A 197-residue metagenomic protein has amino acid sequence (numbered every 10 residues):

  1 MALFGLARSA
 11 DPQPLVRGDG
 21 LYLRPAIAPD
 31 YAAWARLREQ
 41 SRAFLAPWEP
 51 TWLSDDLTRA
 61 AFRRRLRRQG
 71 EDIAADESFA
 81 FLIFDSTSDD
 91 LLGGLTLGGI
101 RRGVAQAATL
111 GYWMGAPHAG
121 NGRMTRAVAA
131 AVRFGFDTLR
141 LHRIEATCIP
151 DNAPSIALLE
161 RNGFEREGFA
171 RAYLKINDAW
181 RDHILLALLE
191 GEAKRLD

Functional and structural regions predicted by a protein language model:
M1-A33, L37-P47, A80-D197: Acyl-donor (CoA/ACP) binding surface of acyl/acetyltransferases
A46-R67: Conserved GNAT-fold acetyl-CoA-binding loop/helix
S54, R67-L82: A short helix-loop-beta-strand connector motif used in the catalytic cores of GNAT acetyltransferases and, in some
